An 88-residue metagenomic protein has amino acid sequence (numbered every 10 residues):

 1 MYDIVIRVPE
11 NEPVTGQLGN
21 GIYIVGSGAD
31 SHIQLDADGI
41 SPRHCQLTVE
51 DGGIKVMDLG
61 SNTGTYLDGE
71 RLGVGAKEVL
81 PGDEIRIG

Functional and structural regions predicted by a protein language model:
Y2-V8, E12-G88: Forkhead-associated
